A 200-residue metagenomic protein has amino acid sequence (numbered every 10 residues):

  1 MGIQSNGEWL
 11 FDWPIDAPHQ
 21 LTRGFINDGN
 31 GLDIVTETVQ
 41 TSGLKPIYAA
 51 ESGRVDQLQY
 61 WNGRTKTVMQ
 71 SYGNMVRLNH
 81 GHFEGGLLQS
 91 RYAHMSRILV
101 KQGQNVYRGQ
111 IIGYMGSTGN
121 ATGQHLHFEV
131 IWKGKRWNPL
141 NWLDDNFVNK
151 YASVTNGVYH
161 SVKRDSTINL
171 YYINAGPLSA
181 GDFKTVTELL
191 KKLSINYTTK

Functional and structural regions predicted by a protein language model:
M1-R23, W137-Y159: Intrinsically disordered, low-complexity, Pro/Ser/Thr/Asn/Gly/Ala-rich spacer/linker segments adjacent to signal
I15-E51, Y60: Short glycine/threonine/proline-enriched tight-turn/helix- or strand-capping micro-motif at secondary-structure
G24, L58-Q59, M95-I98, M115-T118 (+1 more regions): Residue-level recognition of beta-strand microenvironments
T38-L44, G86, A121, P177-K184: Soluble non-cytosolic domains of exported or imported proteins
S42-L44, A49-Q102, Q124-W132: Zn2+-dependent peptidoglycan hydrolase active-site motif and core
S52, G103, I112, L140 (+2 more regions): Extracytoplasmic/secreted envelope proteins and their assembly/folding machinery, especially bacterial periplasmic
T67-N79, Q104-S153: Conserved, short, structured surface segments that act as functional micro-motifs
A152-K200: Solvent-exposed beta-strand motifs enriched in subsets of small alpha/beta binding domains, especially certain
